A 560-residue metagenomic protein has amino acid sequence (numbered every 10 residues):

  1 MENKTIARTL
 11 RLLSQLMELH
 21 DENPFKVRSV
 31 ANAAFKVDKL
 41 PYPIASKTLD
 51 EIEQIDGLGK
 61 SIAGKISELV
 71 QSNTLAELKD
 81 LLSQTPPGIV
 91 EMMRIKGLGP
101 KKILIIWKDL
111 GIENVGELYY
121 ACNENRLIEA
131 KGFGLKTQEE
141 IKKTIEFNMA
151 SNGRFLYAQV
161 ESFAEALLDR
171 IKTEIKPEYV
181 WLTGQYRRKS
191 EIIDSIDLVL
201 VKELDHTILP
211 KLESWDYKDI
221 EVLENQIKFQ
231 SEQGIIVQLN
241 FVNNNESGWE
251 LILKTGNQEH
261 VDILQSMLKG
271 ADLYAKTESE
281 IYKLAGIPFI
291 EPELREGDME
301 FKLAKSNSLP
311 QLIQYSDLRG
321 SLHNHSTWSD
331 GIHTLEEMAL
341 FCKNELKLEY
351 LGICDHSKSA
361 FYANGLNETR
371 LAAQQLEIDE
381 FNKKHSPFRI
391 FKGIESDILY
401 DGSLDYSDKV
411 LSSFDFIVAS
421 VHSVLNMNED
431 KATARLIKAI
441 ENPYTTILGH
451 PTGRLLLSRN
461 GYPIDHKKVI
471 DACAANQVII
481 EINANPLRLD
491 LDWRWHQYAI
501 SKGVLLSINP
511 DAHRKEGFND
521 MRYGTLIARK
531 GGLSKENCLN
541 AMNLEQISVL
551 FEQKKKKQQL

Functional and structural regions predicted by a protein language model:
M1-E22: Charged, compositionally biased N-terminal leader segments and the immediate start of the first structured element
S14, K26-I196, L200-I227, I236 (+5 more regions): Accessory alpha-helical DNA-binding modules that contact the DNA backbone or grooves
E113, E178, L348-E349, T446: Short acidic/polar active-site loop segments enriched in Thr and Asp
V180, L351-I353, L448, I480: Hydrophobic residues within beta-strands of alpha/beta enzymes
V180-L182, G320-N324, E395: Two-metal-ion RNase H-like nuclease active-site motif
K189-S326, L335-L346, K358-F388, Y400-L560: Charged catalytic cores and adjacent phosphate/nucleic-acid-binding surfaces used for phosphate/nucleic-acid chemistry
G393-S396, Y523: Active-site catalytic microenvironments in core metabolic enzymes, especially phosphate/sugar-handling
